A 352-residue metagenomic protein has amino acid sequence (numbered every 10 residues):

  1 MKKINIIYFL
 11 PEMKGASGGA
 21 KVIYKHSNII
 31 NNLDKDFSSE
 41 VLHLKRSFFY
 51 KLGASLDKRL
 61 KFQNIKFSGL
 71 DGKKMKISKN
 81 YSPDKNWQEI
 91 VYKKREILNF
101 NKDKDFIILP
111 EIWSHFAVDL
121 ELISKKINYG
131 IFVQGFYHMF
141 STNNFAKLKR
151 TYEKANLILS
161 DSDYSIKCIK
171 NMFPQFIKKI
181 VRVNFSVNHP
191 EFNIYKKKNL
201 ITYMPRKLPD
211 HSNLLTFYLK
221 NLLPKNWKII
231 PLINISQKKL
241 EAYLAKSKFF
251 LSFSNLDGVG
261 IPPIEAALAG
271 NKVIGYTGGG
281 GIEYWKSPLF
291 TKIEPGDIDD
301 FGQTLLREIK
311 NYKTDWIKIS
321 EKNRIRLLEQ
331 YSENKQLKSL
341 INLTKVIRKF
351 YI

Functional and structural regions predicted by a protein language model:
M1-F106, I261, G279-G281, F290-E294 (+2 more regions): N-terminal pre-catalytic "stem/leader" segment of glycosyltransferase-like enzymes
V22, S165-M172, K179-L240: Conserved catalytic-core segment of nucleotide-activated headgroup transferases in glycan assembly
N64-K154: Extended catalytic core of nucleotide-activated donor transferases of GT-like folds
F116-D119, S141, A155-I177, N213-L214: A short, active-site helix/loop in glycosyltransferases that binds the activated sugar's phosphate group
N255: Aromatic "clamp/platform" in nucleotide-sugar-dependent glycosyltransferases that forms part of the donor/acceptor
K272-G275: Short hydrophobic beta-strand element within catalytic cores of glycosyltransferases and related nucleotide-activated
E283-R307: Change "using UDP/GDP/dTDP sugars" to "using nucleotide sugars
K310-I352: A charged, aromatic-enriched C-terminal amphipathic alpha-helix characteristic of glycosyltransferases across folds
